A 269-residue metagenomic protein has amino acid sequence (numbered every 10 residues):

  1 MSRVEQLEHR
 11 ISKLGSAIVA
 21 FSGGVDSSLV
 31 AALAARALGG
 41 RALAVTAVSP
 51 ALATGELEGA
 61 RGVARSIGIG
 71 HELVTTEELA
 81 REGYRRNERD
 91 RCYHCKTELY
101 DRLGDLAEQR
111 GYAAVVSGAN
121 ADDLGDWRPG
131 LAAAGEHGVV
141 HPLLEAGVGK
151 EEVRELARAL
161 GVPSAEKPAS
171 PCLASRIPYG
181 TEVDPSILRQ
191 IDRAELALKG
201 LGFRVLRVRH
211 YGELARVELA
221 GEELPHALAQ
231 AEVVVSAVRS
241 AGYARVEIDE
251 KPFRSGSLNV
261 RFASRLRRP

Functional and structural regions predicted by a protein language model:
M1-A159, G200, A215, V233-Y243 (+3 more regions): ATP-dependent adenylation/nucleotidyltransferase module used to activate substrates
N87, R91, V183-S186, H226-Q230: Alpha-helix N-cap and loop-to-helix initiation/capping positions
L144-K150, R154-L198, G202-L206: Mid-to-C-terminal catalytic subdomains of enzymes that bind/position adenosyl phosphate moieties or nucleic-acid
L173-A174, K251-F253: A glycine-rich phosphate-binding loop feature that marks nucleotide/adenosyl-phosphate handling sites
R204-Y211, D249: C-terminal boundary motif of the adenylate-forming
H210-G212, R216-L228: A short interface-forming secondary-structure element
G256-P269: Short, low-order "capping/linker" segments at domain edges
